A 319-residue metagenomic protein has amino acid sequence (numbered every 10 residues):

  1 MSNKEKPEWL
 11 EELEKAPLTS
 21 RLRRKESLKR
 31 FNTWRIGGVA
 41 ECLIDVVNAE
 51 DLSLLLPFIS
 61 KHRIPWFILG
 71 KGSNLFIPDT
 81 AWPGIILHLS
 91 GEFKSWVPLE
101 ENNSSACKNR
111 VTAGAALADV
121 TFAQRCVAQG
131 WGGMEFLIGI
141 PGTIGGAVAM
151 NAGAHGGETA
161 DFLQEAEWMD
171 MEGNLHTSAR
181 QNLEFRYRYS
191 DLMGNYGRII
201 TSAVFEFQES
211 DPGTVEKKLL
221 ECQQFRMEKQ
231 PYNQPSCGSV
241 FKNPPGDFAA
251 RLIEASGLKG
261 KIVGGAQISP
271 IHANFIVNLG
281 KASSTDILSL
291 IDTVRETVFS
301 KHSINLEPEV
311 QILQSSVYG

Functional and structural regions predicted by a protein language model:
K4-I144: Anion-binding (especially nucleotide phosphate/pyrophosphate-binding) glycine-rich loop and adjoining beta-alpha core
R23-R24, N32, I36, L75 (+2 more regions): Phosphate/pyrophosphate- and phosphate-bearing ligand-binding catalytic cores of soluble enzymes
G37, I44-A49, F76-S95, A149-A179 (+1 more regions): Structural signature of FAD isoalloxazine-binding scaffolds in flavoprotein oxidoreductases
E41-C42, N74-F76, V120, T143-N151 (+5 more regions): Short, electropositive, low-hydrophobicity segments enriched in small/polar residues
H62, L69-K71, F162, Q234-P235 (+1 more regions): Short, basic and Ser/Thr-rich N-terminal targeting/leader segments
N74-L75, A123-C126, M134-I138, N151-E158 (+3 more regions): A generic local secondary-structure boundary/capping motif
D79-W82, G146-A149, A273-N274, G319: Short secondary-structure transition/capping segments
